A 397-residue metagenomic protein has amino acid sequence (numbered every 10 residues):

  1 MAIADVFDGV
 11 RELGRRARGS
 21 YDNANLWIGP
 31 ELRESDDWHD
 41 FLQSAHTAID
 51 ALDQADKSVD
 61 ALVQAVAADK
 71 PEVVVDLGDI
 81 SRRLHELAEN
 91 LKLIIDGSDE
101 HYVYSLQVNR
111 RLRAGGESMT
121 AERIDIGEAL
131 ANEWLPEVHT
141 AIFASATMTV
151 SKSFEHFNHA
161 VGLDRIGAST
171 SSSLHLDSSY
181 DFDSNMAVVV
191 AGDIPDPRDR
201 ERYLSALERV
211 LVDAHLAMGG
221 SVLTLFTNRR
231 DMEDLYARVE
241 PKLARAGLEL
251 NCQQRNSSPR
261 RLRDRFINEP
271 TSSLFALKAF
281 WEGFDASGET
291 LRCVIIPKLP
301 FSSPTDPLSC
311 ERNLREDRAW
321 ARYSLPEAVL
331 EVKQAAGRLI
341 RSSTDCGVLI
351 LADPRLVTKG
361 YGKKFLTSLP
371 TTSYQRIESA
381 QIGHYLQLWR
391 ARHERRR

Functional and structural regions predicted by a protein language model:
M1-R397: ASCE RecA-like P-loop NTPase motor cores that couple ATP hydrolysis to mechanical translocation on nucleic acids
